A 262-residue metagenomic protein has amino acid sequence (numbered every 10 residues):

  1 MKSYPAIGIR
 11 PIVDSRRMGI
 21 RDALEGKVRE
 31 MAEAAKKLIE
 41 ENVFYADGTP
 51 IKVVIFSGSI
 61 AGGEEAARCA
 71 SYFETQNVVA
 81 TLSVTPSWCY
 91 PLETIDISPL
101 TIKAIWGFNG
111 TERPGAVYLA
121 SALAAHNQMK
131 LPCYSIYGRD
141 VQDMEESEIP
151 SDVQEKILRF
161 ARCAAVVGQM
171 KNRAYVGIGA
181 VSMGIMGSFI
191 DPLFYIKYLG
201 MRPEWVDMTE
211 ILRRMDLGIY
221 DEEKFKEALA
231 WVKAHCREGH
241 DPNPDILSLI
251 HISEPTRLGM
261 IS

Functional and structural regions predicted by a protein language model:
M1-A120, A125-Q128, Y137-G168, N172-G177 (+3 more regions): Metallocofactor- and cofactor-centric catalytic cores in central/energy metabolism, strongly enriched
I250-S262: Single conserved hydrophobic/aromatic residue that forms the stacking wall/gate of nucleotide- or nucleobase-binding
